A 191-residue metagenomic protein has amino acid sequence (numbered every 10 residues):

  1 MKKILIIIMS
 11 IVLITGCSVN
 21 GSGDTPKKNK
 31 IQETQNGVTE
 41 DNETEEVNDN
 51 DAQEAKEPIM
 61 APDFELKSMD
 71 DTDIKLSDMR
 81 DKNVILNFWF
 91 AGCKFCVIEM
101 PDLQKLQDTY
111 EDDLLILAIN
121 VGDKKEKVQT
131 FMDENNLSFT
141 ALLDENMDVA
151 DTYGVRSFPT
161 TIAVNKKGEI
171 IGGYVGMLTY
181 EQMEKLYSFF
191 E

Functional and structural regions predicted by a protein language model:
M1-A61, E184-Y187: N-terminal targeting signals for export/organelle localization
A55-P58, D63-V84: A short beta-strand-turn-helix
R80, F88-K105: Conserved redox-active cysteine motifs that mediate thiol-disulfide chemistry, especially di-cysteine Cys-X(1-2)-Cys
R80-K82, D112, L137-S138, V155: Active-site acidic short loop of glycosyltransferases
I85-L86, I116: Hydrophobic beta-strand anchors of alpha/beta hydrolase catalytic cores
V97-N135, E145-D151: Structural microenvironment flanking redox-active thiols in thiol-disulfide oxidoreductases
T130-S138, E145-F190: Thiol/disulfide oxidoreductase modules built on the thioredoxin-like
